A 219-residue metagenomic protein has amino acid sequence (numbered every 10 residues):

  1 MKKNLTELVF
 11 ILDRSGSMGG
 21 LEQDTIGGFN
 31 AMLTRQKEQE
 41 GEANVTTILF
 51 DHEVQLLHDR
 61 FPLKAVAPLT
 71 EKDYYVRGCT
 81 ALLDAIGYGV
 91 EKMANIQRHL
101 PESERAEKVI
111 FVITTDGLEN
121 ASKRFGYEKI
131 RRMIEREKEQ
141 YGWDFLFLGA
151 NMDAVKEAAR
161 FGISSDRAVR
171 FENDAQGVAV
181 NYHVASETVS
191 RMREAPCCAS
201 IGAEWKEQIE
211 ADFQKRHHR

Functional and structural regions predicted by a protein language model:
M1-R219: Acidic, low-complexity intrinsically disordered regions
